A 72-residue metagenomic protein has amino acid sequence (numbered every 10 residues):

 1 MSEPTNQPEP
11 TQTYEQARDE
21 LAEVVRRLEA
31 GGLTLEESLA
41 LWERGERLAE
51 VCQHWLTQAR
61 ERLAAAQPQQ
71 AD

Functional and structural regions predicted by a protein language model:
P10-Q70: Amphipathic, hydrophobic secondary-structure cores in small proteins
